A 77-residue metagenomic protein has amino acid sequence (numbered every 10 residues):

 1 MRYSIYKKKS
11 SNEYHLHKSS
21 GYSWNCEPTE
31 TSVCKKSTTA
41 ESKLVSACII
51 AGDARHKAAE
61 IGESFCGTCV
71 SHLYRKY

Functional and structural regions predicted by a protein language model:
M1-Y3: N-terminal, charge-rich interaction modules
K9-S42, I61-H72: Short aromatic-glycine-(Arg/Gly/Cys) micro-motifs in beta-strand/loop hairpins
A47-Y77: Short, compact, well-ordered microdomains
